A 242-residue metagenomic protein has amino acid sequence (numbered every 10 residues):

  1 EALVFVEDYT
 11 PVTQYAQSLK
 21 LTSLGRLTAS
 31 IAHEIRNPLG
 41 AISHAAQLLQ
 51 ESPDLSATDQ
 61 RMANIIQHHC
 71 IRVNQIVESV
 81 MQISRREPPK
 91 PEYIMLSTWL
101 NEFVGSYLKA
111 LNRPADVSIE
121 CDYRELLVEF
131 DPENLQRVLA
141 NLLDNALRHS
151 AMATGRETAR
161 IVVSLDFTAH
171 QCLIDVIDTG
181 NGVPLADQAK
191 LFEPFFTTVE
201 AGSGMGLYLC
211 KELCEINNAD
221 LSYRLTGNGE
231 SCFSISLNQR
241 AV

Functional and structural regions predicted by a protein language model:
T10-I31: Conserved HAMP-HisKA connector
R86-P89, L127-F130, T198: Conserved micro-motifs of the catalytic ATP-binding
E92-G105: A conserved beta-strand-to-alpha-helix junction within the catalytic ATP-binding
N145-S150: Short helix-loop "hinge" at the ATP-lid/N-box region of the Bergerat-fold HATPase_c
V183-F195: Short conserved segment of the HATPase_c
G206, C210: Short alpha-helical Gxxx[C/S/T] motif in the catalytic ATP-binding
